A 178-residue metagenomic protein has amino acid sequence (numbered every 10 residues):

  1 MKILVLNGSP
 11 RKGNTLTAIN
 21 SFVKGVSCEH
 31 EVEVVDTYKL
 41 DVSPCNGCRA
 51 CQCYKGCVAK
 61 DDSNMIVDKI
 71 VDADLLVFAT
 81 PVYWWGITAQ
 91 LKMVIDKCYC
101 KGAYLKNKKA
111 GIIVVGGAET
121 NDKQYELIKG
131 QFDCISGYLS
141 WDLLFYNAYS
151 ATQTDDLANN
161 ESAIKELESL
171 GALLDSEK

Functional and structural regions predicted by a protein language model:
M1-A79, W85-K101, N147, L157-K178: N-terminal beta1-alpha1-beta2 submodule of the flavodoxin-like/Rossmannoid cofactor-binding fold
D36-P44, L105, C134-T154: Mobile beta-alpha loop/short-helix "lid" or hinge segments that flank ligand
T80-P81, G137: Acidic, low-complexity intrinsically disordered regions
V82-W84, G117-A118: Short glycine-rich anion-binding loops that position phosphate/pyrophosphate groups of nucleotides and phosphorylated
W84-W85, W141: A residue-identity detector for tryptophan
K106-Y146: Short, glycine-/small-residue-rich phosphate/pyrophosphate-handling segment
V115-E119, A151-L157: A short acidic, helix-capping loop that chelates divalent metal ions and anchors anionic groups
D122-Y125, D155-E161: Short, solvent-exposed loop/turn segments at secondary-structure boundaries
